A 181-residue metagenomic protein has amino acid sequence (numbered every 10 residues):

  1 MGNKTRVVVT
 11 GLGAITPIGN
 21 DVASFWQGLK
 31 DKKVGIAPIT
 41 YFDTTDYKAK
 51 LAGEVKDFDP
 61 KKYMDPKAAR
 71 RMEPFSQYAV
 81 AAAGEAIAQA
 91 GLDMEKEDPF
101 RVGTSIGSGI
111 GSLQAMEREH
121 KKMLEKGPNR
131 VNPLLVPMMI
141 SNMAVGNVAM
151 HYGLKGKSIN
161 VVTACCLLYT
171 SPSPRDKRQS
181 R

Functional and structural regions predicted by a protein language model:
M1-I110, A115-K157: Conserved "HGTGT" condensation-loop signature of ketosynthase/thiolase-family condensing enzymes that catalyze
F75, D176-K177: Intrinsically disordered, low-complexity regions enriched for glutamine and histidine
K157-T163: Short loop-beta-helix segment that forms the pyridoxal 5′-phosphate
C165-L167: Catalytic nucleophile serine of serine hydrolases, specifically the conserved "nucleophile elbow" pentapeptide
Y169-D176: Conserved small/polar residues in nucleotide/adenosyl-binding loops
S180-R181: Hydrophobic alpha-helical segments, chiefly the membrane-spanning helices and signal/signal-anchor peptides
